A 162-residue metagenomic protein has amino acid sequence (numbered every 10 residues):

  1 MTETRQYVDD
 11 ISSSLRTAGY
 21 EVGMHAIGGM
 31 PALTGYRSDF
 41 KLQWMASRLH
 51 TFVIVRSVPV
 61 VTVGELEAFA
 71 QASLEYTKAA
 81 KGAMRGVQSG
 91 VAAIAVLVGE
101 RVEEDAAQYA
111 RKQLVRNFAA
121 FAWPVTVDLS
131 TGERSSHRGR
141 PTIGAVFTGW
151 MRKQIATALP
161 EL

Functional and structural regions predicted by a protein language model:
M1-T4, P59-T62, R140, G144 (+1 more regions): Intrinsic-disorder-associated interaction segments
M1-V60: N-terminal, charge-rich interaction modules
Q43-S47, T77, K81-G82: N-terminal short leaders/motifs
L49, K112-L162: Charged, structured surface patches that assemble and position nucleic-acid processing machinery
R56, V96, V127-D128: Residues in well-ordered beta-strands of folded domains
V60-A80, E104-Q108: Active-site-adjacent loop/helix micro-motif of nuclease/hydrolase catalytic cores
G82-S89, V115-A119: Arginine/glycine-rich "motif VI" loop of SF2 helicases in the C-terminal RecA-like domain
M84-Y109: Nucleic-acid nuclease catalytic cores
